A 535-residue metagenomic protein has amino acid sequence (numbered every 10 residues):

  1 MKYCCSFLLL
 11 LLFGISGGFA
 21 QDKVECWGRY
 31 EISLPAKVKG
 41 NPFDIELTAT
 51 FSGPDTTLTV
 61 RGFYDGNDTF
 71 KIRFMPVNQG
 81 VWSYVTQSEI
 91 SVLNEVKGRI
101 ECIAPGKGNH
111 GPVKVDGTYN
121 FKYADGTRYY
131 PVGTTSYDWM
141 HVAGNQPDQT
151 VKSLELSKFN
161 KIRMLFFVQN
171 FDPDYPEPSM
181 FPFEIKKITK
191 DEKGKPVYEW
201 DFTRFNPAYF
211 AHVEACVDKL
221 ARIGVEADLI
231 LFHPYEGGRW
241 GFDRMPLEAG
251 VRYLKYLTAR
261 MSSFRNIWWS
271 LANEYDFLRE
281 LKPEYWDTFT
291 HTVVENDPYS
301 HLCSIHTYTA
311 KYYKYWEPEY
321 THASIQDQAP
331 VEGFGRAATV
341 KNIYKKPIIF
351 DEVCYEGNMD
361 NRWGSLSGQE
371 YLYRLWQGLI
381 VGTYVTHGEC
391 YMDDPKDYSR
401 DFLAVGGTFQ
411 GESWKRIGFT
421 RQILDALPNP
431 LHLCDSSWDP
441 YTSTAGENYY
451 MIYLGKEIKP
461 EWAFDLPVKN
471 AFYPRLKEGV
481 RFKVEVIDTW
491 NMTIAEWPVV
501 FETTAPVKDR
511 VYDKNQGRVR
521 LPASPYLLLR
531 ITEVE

Functional and structural regions predicted by a protein language model:
M1-D22: Bacterial Sec-dependent N-terminal signal peptides
Q21-D55, V60-F63, R99-P105, H110 (+1 more regions): Non-catalytic, glycine-rich low-complexity segments
D22, F43, T127, E356-M359 (+2 more regions): Aromatic- and carboxylate-lined catalytic core of secreted/periplasmic carbohydrate-active enzymes
T50, T56-N120, D125, M140: Extended acidic/polar, glycine-enriched regions that form or flank non-catalytic beta-rich accessory modules
K71-M75, F472-Y473, P506-L521: Exposed aromatic-hydrophobic patches
H110-G333: Active-site mouth of glycoside hydrolases
G133-A143, T189-K190, R204, F210 (+3 more regions): Extended substrate-binding grooves/exosites of carbohydrate-active enzymes
R252, N273-Q410: Extracellular glycoside hydrolase catalytic/binding regions
